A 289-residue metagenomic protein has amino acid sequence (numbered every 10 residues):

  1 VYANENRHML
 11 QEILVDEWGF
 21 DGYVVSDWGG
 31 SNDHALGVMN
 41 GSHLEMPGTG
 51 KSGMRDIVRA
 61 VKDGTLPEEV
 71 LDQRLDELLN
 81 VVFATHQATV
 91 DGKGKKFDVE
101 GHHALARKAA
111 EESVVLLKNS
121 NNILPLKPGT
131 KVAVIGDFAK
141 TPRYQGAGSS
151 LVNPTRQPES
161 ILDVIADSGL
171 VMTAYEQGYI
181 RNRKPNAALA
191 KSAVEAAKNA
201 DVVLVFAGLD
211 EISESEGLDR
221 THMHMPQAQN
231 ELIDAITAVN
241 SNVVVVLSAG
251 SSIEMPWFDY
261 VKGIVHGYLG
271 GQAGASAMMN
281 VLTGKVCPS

Functional and structural regions predicted by a protein language model:
V1-R7, Q11-G19, V25-H34, S52-T65 (+1 more regions): C-terminal non-catalytic regions of proteins with extracellular/luminal or membrane-system context
D21-Y23, H43-L44: Structural preference for beta-strand elements that scaffold enzyme active sites
S31, L36-M39, P47: Conserved phosphate-binding loops in nucleotide/dinucleotide-binding enzymes
N40-M46, G53, V61: Mobile "lid/hinge" segments at catalytic clefts and subdomain interfaces of large enzymes
G41, R59-T89: Long, well-ordered, tryptophan-enriched scaffold segments
T49-G50, Q73-R74, T89-K95, P125-P128: Short coil/turn segments at secondary-structure boundaries
T49-K51, L78-V90, V134, S168-G169: Short, compositionally biased low-complexity segments
E69, N80-S113: Helix-enriched interaction subdomains in cytosolic or periplasmic regions, typified by TIR/SEFIR signaling/NADase cores
